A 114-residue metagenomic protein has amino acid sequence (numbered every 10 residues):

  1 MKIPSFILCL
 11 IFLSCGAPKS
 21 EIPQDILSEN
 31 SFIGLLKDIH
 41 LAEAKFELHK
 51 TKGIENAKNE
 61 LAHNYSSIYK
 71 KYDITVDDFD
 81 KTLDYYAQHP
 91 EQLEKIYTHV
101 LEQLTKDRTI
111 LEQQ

Functional and structural regions predicted by a protein language model:
M1-C9: Sec-dependent signal peptide recognition, specifically the positively charged N-region followed immediately by
I11-S14: C-terminal motif of bacterial Sec signal peptides marking the signal peptidase cleavage site
G16-K19: Bacterial signal peptide processing site
I22, K37-S66: Post-signal-peptide N-terminal segment of Sec-exported extracytoplasmic proteins
I22-P23, H99: Intrinsically disordered, low-complexity linear regions
D25-N30: Elongated extramembrane "stalk/tether" segments
K52-Q114: Compact alpha-helical subdomains of small soluble proteins
